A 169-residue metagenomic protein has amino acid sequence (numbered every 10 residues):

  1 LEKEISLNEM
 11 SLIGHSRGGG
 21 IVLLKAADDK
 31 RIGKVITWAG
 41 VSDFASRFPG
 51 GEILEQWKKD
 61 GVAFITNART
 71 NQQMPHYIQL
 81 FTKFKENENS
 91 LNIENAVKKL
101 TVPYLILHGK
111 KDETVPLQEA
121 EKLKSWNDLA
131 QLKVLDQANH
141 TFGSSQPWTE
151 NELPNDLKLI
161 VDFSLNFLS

Functional and structural regions predicted by a protein language model:
L1-L54: Primarily recognizes the serine-hydrolase "nucleophile elbow" in alpha/beta-hydrolase and SGNH/GDSL folds
S11, I36, L105-L107, K133: Hydrophobic/aromatic beta-strand patches that form the interior of the parallel beta-sheet core in alpha/beta enzyme
G50-N67: A catalytic-pocket lid/entrance helix-loop region that shapes and gates access to the active site across common
I78-A96: Active-site nucleophile elbow and catalytic-triad environment of alpha/beta-hydrolase enzymes
K99-L100, I106-H108, D112: Short beta-strand/loop motif that positions the catalytic acidic residue of the alpha/beta-hydrolase fold
V102, P116-S125: Short alpha-helix in the alpha/beta-hydrolase fold that links the catalytic acid
N127-S144: Catalytic histidine neighborhood in serine/cysteine hydrolases with alpha/beta-hydrolase-type architecture
F142, Q146-S169: Catalytic active-site module of serine/aspartate enzymes centered on a nucleophile-bearing elbow/loop
